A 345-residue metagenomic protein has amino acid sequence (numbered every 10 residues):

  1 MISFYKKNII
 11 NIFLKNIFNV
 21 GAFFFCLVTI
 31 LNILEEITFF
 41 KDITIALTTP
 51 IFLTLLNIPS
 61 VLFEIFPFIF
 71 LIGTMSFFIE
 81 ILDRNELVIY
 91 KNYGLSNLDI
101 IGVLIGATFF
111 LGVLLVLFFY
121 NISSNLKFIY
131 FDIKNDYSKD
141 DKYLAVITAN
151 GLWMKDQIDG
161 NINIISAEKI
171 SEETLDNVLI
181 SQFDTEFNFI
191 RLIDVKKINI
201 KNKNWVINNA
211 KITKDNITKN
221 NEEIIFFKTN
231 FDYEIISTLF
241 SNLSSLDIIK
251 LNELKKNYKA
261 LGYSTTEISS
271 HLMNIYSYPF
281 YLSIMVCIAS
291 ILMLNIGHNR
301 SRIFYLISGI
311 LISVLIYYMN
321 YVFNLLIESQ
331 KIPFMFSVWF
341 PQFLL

Functional and structural regions predicted by a protein language model:
M1-Q157, I235-L345: Transmembrane alpha-helices
L126-K139, K169-S269: Soluble non-transmembrane domains of integral membrane proteins
I147, G160, I190-I193: Short solvent-exposed loop/turn micro-motifs enriched in small/polar/acidic residues
Q157-N161, S171-E172: A short catalytic or substrate-binding loop motif that flags glycine-/basic-rich loops and adjacent residues that bind
N163-S166: A short beta-strand signature within small-molecule sensing/ligand-binding domains used in signal transduction
